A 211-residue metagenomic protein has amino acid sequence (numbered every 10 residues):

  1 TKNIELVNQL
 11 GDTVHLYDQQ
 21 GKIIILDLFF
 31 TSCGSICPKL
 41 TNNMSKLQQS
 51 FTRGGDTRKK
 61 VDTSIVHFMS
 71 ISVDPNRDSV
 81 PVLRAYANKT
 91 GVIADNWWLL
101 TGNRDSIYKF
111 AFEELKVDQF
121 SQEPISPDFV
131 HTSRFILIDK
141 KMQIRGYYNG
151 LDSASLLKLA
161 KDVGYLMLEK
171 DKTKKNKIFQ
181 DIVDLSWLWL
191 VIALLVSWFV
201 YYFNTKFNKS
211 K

Functional and structural regions predicted by a protein language model:
T1, I23, V130-T132: Short, small/polar residue-rich loop motifs at catalytic or cofactor-binding pockets
T1-T13, G21: Start-of-domain marker
V14-M44, M69: Short active-site neighborhood of thiol/selenol oxidoreductases, capturing the structured segment around
I36-G55, V80: Typically the conserved alpha-helix immediately C-terminal to a functionally engaged Cys/Sec in thioredoxin-like
Q49-D56, N88-V92, F112, K116 (+2 more regions): Sec-exported extracytoplasmic/periplasmic mature domains
R58-D78, D95-I107: Thiol-based oxidoreductase modules, predominantly thioredoxin-like and allied folds used for disulfide exchange
V80-T132: Short, internal strand/loop/helix patches that form the active-site neighborhood or redox-interaction surface
E123-S210: Thiol-/selenol-based redox modules, centered on thioredoxin-like and closely related oxidoreductase domains
